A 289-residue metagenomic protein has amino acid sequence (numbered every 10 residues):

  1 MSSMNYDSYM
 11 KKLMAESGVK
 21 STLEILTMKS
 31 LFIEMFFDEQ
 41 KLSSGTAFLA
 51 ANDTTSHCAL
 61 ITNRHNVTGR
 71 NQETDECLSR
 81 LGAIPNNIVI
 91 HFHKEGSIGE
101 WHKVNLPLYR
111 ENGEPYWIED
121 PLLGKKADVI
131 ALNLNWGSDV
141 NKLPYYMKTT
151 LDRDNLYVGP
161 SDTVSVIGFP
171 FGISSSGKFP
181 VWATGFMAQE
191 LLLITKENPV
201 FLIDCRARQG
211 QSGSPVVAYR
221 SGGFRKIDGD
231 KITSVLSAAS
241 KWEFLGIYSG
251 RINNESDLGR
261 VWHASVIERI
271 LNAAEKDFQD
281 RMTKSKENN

Functional and structural regions predicted by a protein language model:
M1-K20: N-terminal targeting leaders that route proteins to membranes or the secretory/organellar pathways
N5-M10, D53, P107, W117-L123 (+2 more regions): Cysteine-nucleophile amide-bond enzymes
D7-K11, L23-L26, A218-N289: C-terminal subregion of chymotrypsin/trypsin-like serine protease catalytic domains
M28-L31, S43-S44, E76-N198, D204-C205 (+6 more regions): Serine endopeptidase catalytic core focused on the charge-relay Asp
Q40-A59, L258: A conserved glycine-rich beta-strand in the N-terminal activation segment of trypsin-fold
S43-G45, L60, A183, F244-L245: Structural detector for hydrophobic anchor residues on beta-strands
A50-N52, E190, Y219, G250: Residue-level recognition of beta-strand microenvironments
N63-N66, G168, G246-I252: Short beta->alpha transition motifs characteristic of CBS
